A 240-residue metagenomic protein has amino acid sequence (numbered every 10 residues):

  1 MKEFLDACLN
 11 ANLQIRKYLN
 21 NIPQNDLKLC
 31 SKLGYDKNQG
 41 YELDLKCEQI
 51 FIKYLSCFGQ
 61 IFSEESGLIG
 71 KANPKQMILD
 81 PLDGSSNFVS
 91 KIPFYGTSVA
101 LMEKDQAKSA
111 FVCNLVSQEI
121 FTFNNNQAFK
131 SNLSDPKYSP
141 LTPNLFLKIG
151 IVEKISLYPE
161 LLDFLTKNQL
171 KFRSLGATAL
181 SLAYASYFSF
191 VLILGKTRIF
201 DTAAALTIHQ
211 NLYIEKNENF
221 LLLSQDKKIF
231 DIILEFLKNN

Functional and structural regions predicted by a protein language model:
M1-L79: N-terminal subdomain of lithium-sensitive/metallo-dependent phosphomonoesterases centered on the IMPase/IPPase/PAP
D44, G84-S85, A185: Buried hydrophobic positions in well-ordered alpha/beta secondary-structure cores of metabolic enzymes
L45, P93-V99, S134-Y138: Active-site glycine-rich loop that binds ribose-phosphate moieties when present
I69-A72, S90-I92, E103-D105, L141-L145 (+2 more regions): Solvent-exposed alpha-helices and their adjacent loops that cap or buttress functional pockets in soluble metabolic
N73-N125: DPxDG-like acidic metal-binding loop motif
Q106, Q127-S131, K228-D231: Short helix-loop capping/hinge motifs at secondary-structure junctions, enriched in acidic/polar residues
V116-Q118, T122-T142: A conserved active-site-flanking secondary-structure segment within enzyme catalytic domains
P140-N240: An extended, acidic
